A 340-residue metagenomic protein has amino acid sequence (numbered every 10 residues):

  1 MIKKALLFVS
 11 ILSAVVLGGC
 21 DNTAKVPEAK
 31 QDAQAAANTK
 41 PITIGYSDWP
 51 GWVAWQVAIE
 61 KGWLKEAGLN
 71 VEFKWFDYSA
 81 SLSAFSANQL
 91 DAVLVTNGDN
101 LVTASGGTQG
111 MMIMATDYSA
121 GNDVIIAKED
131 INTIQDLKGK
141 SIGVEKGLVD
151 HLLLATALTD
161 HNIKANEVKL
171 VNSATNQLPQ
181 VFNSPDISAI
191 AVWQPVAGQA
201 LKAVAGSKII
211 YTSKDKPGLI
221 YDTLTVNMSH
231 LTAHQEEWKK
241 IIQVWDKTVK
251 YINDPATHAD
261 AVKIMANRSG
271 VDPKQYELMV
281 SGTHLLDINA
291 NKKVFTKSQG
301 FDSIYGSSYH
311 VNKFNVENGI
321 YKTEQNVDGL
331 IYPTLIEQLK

Functional and structural regions predicted by a protein language model:
M1-L6: Bacterial N-terminal signal peptides that target proteins for export
V16-G19: C-terminal motif of bacterial Sec signal peptides marking the signal peptidase cleavage site
D21-T23: Bacterial signal peptide processing site
V26-A174, S188-Q194, I210, G218: Short, glycine-/small- and polar/acidic-enriched structural segments that line small-molecule recognition paths
V53-V57, K61-G62, S83, A87 (+12 more regions): Solvent-exposed, polar/charged alpha-helical surfaces in well-ordered, non-transmembrane soluble domains, broadly
G98-D99, L170-V171, N176-D272: Pocket-lining segment of extracytoplasmic ligand-binding domains
T232-I320: Secondary-structure end/capping motifs
V311-K313, E317-K340: Hinge/cleft segment of the Venus flytrap/periplasmic-binding protein
